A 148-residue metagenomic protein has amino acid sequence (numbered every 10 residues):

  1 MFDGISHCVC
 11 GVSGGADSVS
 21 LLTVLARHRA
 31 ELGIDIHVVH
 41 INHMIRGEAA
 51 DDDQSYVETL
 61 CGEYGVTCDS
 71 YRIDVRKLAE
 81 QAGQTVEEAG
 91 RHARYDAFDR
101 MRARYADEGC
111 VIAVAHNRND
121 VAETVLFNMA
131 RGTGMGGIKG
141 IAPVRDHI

Functional and structural regions predicted by a protein language model:
M1-I148: Core alpha/beta nucleotide-donor-binding catalytic domains of modification enzymes
